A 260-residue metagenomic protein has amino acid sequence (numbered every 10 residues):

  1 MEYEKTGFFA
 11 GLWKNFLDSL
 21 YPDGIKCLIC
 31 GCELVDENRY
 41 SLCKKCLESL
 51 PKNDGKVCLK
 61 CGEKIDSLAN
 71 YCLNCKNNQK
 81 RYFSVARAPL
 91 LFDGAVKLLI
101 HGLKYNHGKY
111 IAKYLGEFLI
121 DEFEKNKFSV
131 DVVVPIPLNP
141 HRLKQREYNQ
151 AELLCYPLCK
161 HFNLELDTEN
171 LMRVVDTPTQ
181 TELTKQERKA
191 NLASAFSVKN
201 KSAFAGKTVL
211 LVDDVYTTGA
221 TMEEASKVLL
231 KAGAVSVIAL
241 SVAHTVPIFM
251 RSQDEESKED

Functional and structural regions predicted by a protein language model:
M1-V212, T217-D260: Glycine-rich phosphate/pyrophosphate-handling loop used in enzymes and phosphotransfer proteins
